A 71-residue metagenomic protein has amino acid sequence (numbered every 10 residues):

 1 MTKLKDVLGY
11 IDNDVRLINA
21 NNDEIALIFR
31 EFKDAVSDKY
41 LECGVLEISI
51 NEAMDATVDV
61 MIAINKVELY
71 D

Functional and structural regions predicted by a protein language model:
T2-I25: N-terminal acidic leader/helix
A20-D71: Detector for the mature cores of small, proteolytically processed and post-translationally modified peptide effectors
